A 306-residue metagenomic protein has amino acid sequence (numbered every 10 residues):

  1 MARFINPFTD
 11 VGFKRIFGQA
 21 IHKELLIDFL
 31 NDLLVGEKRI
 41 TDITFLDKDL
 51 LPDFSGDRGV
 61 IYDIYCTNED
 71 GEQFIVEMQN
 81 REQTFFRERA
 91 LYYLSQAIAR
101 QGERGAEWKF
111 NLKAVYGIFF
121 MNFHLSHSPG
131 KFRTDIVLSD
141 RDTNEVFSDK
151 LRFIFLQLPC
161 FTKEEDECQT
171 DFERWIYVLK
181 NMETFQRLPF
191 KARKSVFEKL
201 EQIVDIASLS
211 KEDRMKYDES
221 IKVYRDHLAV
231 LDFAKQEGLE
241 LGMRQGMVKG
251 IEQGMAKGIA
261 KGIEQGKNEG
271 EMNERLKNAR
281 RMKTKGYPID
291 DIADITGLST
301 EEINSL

Functional and structural regions predicted by a protein language model:
M1-L306: Elongated, amphipathic alpha-helical interaction scaffolds
